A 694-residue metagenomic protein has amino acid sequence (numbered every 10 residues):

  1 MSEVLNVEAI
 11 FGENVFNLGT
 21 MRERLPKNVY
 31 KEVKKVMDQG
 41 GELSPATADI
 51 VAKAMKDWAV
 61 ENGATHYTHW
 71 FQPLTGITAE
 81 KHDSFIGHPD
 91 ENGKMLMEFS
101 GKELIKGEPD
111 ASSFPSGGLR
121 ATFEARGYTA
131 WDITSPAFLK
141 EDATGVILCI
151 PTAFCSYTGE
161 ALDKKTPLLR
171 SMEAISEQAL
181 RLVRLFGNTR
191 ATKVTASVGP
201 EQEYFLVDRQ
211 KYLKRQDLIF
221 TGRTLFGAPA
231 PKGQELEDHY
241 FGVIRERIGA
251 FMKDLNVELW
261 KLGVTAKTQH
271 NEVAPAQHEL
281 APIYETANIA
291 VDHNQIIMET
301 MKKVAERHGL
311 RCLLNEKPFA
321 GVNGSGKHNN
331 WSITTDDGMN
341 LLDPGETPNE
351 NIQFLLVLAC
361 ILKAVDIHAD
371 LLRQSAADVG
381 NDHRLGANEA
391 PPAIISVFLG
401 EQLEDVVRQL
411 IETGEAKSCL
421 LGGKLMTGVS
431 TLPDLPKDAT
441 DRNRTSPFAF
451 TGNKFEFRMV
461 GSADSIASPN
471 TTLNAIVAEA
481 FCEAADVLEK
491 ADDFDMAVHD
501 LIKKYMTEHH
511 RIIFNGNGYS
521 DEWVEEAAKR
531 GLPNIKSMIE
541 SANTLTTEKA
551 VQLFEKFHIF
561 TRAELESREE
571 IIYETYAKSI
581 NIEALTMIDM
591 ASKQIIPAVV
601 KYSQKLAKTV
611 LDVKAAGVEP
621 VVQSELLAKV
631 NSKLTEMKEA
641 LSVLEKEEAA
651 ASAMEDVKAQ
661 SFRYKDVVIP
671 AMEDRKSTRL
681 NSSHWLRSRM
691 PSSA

Functional and structural regions predicted by a protein language model:
M1-E8: Basic/polar N-terminal segments that are highly enriched at the extreme N-terminus, encompassing both cleavable
I10-A125: Active-site core of metal-dependent hydrolases
T47, F71, S100-G101, P282 (+4 more regions): Active-site proximal loops enriched in glycine and acidic residues that flank catalytic Cys/His/Asp and coordinate
G76-N92, P109-S112, R215, G222-T224 (+4 more regions): Short linear, low-complexity motifs centered on an aromatic residue
A125-L314, N323-G326, I333-I572: Glycine-rich, acidic/polar active-site loops that bind/position phosphate-bearing ligands
S430, I466-T472, F494-S677, A694: C-terminal low-complexity, glycine/proline- and small-hydrophobic-enriched intrinsically disordered tails that act as
T678-S683: Conserved small/polar residues in nucleotide/adenosyl-binding loops
W685-R687: Hydrophobic topology marker
